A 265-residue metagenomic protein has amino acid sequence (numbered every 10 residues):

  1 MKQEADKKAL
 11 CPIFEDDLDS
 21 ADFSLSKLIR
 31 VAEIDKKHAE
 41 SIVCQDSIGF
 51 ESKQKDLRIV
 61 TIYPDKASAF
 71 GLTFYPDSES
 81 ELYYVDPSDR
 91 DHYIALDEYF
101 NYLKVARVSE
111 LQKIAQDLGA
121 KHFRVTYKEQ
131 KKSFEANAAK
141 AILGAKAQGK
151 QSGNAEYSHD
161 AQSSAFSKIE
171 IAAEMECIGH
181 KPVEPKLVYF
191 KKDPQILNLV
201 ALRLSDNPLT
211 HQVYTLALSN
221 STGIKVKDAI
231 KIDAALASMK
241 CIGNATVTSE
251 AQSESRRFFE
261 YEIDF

Functional and structural regions predicted by a protein language model:
M1-A136, G144: An N-terminally focused, membrane-permeabilizing/fusogenic/translocator signature enriched in pore-forming
M1-K8, K150-Q162, K181: Polar low-complexity intrinsically disordered regions
G49, P64, G71, G119-A120 (+7 more regions): Residue-identity detector for glycine
D97-E135, E156-K227, T246-F265: Membrane pore-forming effector domains from diverse proteins
A136-H159, V226-A251: Glycine- and small hydrophobic-rich membrane-insertion segments that are intrinsically disordered in solution
